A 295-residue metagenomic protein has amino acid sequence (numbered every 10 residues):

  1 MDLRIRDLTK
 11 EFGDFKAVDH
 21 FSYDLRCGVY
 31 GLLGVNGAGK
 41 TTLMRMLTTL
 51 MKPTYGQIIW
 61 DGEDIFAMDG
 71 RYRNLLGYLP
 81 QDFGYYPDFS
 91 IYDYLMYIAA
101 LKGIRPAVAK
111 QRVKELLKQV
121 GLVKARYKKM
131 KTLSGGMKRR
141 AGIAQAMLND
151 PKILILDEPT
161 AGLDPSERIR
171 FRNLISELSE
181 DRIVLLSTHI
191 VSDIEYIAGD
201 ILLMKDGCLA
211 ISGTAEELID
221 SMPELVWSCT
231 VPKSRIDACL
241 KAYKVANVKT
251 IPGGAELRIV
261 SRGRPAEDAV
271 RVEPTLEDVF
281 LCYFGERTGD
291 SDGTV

Functional and structural regions predicted by a protein language model:
L3, A17-V18, R73: Conserved structural motif at the start of ABC-family nucleotide-binding domains
V35-G39: Walker A (P-loop) phosphate-binding loop of ABC-type ATPase nucleotide-binding domains
T48: Helix-to-loop junction immediately C-terminal to a conserved catalytic motif
G56-A67, R71-Y72: Conserved ABC transporter NBD signature motif
M96, A100, A107-A125: Conserved ABC ATPase "signature" region
L154-E158: Catalytic Walker B motif of ABC-type/P-loop ATPase nucleotide-binding domains
F171-R258: ABC transporter nucleotide-binding domain
